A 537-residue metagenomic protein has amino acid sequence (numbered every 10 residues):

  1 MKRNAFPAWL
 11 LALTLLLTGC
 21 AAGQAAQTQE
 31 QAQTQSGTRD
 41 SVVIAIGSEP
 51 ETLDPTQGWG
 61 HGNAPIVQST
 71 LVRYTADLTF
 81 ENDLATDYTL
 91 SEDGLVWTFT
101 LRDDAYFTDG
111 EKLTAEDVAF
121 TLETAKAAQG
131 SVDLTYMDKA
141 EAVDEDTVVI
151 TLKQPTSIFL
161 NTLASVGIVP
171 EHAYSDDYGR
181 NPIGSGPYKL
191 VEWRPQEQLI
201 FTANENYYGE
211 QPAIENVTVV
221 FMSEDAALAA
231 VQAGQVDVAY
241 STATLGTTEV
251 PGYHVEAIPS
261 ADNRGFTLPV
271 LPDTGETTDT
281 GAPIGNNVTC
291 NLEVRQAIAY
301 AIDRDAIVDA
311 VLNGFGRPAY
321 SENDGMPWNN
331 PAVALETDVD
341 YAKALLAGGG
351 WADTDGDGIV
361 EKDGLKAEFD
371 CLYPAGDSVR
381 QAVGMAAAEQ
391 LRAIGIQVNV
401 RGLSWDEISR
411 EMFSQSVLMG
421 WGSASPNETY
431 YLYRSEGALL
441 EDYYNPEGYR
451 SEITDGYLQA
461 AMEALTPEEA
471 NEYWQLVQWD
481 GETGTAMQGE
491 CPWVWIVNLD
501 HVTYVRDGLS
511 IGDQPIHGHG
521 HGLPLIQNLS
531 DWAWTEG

Functional and structural regions predicted by a protein language model:
A45-E92, E123, I183: N-terminal lobe/hinge region of extracytoplasmic solute-binding protein
I46-A64, L84-T86, E111, F159-V166 (+5 more regions): A structural "hinge/loop" feature
T75, N161-P212, N216, D225-A226 (+4 more regions): Gly/Pro-rich hinge or "lid" segments in bacterial periplasmic/extracellular proteins
T89, D93, V132-A173, E192: Surface-exposed binding/hinge segments that line and control ligand-binding clefts or catalytic entry sites
T114-T121, E145-V149, G186-P187, E215-N216 (+4 more regions): Alpha-helical secondary-structure segments
R194, A299-A334, Y341, V379-A388 (+1 more regions): Detector for C-terminal structural segments
E205-E249, Q397-N399: Ligand-site clamp/hinge motif
A352-S423, H501: Ligand/substrate-recognition segments at binding pockets and active sites
